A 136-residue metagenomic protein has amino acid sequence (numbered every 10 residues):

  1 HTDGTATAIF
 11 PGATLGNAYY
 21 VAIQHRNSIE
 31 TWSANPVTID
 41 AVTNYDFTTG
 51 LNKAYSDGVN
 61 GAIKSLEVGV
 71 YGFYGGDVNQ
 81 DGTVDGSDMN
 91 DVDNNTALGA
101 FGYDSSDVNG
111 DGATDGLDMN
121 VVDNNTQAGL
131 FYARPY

Functional and structural regions predicted by a protein language model:
D3-Y19, N27: Short Pro-Gly-centered beta-turn/loop motif in secreted/extracellular proteins
Y20-Q24, D123: Extracellular recognition modules
H25-N27, T96: A mature extracytoplasmic/lumenal domain signature
S28-K64: Structured interaction patches on ligand/partner-binding surfaces of diverse proteins
S56-E67, V78-S105, N109-Y136: Alpha-helical segments with a strong preference for the paired helices of cellulosomal dockerin domains
G75: Active-site nucleophile-His-acid catalytic modules used for acyl/amide transfer and hydrolysis across diverse enzymes
